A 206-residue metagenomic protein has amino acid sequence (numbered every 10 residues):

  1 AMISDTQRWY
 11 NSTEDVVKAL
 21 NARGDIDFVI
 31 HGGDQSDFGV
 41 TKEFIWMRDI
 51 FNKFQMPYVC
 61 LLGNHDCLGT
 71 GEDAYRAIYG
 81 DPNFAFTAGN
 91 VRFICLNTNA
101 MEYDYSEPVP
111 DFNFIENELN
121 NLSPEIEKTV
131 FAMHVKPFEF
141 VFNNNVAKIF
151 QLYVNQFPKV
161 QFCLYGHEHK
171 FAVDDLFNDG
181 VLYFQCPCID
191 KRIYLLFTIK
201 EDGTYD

Functional and structural regions predicted by a protein language model:
A1-W46, I126: N-terminal active-site segment of His-dependent metallophosphoesterases
D5, G33-D34, G63-N64, H134 (+1 more regions): Active-site glycine-centered loops adjacent to acidic/histidine catalytic or metal-binding residues that shape
T6-N11, Q35-K42, C67-E72, D104-S106 (+1 more regions): Acidic-and-aromatic substrate-binding clefts and catalytic sites of carbohydrate-active enzymes
G32-G33, N97-A100, V135: Short, histidine-centered active-site or binding-site loop motifs used for metal coordination, general acid-base
T41-K128, K148-K159, K170-E201, Y205: Extended active-site neighborhood of metal-dependent phosphoesterases/phosphodiesterases
F131-P137, Q161-F171: Histidine-centered catalytic micro-motifs
E139-Q151: Hydrophobic alpha-helical
